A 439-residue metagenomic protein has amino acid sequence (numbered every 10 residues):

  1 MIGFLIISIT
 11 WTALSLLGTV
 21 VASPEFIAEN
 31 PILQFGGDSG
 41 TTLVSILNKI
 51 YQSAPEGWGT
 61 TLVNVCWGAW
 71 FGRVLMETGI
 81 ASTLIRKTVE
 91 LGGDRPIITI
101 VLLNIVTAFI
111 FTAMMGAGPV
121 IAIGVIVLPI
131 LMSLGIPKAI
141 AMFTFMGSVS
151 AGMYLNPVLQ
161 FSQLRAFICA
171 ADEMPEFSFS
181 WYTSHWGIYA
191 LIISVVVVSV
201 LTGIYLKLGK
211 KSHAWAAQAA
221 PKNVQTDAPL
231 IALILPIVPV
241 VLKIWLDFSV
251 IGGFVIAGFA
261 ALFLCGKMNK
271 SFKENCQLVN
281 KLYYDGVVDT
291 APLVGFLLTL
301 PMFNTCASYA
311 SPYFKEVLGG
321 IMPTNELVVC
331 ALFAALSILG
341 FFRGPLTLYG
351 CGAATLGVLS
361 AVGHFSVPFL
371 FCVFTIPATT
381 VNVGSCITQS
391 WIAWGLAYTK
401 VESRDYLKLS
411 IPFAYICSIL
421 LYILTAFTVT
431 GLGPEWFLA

Functional and structural regions predicted by a protein language model:
M1-F4, M174, S178-D285, D289 (+3 more regions): Long, contiguous bundles of hydrophobic transmembrane helices that form the permeation core of multi-pass
M1-G36, T61-W70, P229-P239, F248-N269 (+2 more regions): Hydrophobic mid-bilayer segments of alpha-helices in multi-pass membrane transport proteins, especially secondary
L5, L33-S82, F259, K273-Y313 (+3 more regions): Core transmembrane alpha-helical segments of multi-pass membrane transporters/permeases
P55-T61, V89-L103, L134-I140, D227-I231 (+3 more regions): Membrane-interfacial loop-to-helix junctions in multi-pass transporters
W58-L62, G72-S82, F111-A122, A151-V158 (+3 more regions): Short helix-coil transition sites and intra-membrane helix breaks within transmembrane domains of multi-pass
C66-W67, D94-I126, P323-T380: Hydrophobic alpha-helical transmembrane segments of multi-pass integral membrane proteins, predominantly secondary
L84-I85, G118-I130, P157-C169, T347-A361 (+1 more regions): Re-entrant/interfacial helical elements at transmembrane boundaries that shape and gate the permeation pathway
A117, I121, K138-C169, W186-A217: Transmembrane-helix bundle segments that line or gate the permeation/cavity pathway in multi-pass membrane proteins
